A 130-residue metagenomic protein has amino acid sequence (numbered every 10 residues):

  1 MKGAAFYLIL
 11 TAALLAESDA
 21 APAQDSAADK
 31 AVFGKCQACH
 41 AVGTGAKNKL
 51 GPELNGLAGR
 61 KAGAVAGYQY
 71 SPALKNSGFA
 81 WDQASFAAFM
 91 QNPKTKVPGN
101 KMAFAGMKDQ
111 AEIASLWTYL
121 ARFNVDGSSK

Functional and structural regions predicted by a protein language model:
M1-A5: Positively charged n-region of N-terminal signal peptides that target proteins for export
Y7-A16: Bacterial N-terminal signal peptides
A16-F33, T44, G127: Electrostatic cytochrome c docking/interface patches
Q24, G34, G78-W81, K108-A111: Residue-level signal for the nucleotide or nucleotide-sugar donor/cofactor binding architecture
A27-K30, T44-Q83, F104: Gly/Gly-Pro-rich "capping" loops immediately C-terminal to redox-active cysteine motifs in periplasmic/lumenal
F33-V42, L116: The canonical Cys-X-X-Cys-His
K35, L50, P98-N100: Envelope-exposed proteins and targeting segments
D82-K130: C-terminal capping alpha-helices of c-type cytochrome domains
